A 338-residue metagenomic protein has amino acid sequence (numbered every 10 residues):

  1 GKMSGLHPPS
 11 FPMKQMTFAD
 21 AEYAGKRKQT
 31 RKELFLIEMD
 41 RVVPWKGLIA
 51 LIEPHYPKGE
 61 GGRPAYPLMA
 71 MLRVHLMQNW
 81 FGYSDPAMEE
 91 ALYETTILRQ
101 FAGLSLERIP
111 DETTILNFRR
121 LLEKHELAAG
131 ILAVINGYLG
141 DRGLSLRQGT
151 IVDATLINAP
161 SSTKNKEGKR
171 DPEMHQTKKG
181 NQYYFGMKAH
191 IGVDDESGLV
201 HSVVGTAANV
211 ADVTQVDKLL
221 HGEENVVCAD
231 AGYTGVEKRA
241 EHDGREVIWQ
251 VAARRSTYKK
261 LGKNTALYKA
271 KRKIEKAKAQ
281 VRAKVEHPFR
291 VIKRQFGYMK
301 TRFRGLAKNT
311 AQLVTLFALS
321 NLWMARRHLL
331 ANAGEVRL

Functional and structural regions predicted by a protein language model:
G1, S10-D20, P86-Y93, A102 (+5 more regions): Polybasic low-complexity intrinsically disordered regions
G1-K46, E53-P54, A331-L338: Charged, often Cys/His-bearing segments associated with DNA-binding zinc-finger transcription factors
A19-E22, N225-V226, A231-A307, A311: Helix-centered, glycine/charged polyanion-binding patches within enzymatic domains that contact phosphate-containing
R41-P44, G62-M69, E107-P110, A277 (+2 more regions): Secondary-structure capping and boundary motifs in well-ordered enzyme cores
I49-M69: An N-terminal domain-cap segment
G61-R63, G82-S84, L122-E123: N-terminal core-binding DNA-recognition domain of tyrosine recombinases/integrases
Y66-M71, A91-E94: Non-catalytic DNA-binding core/recognition domains of DNA-processing enzymes
A70-G82: Alpha-helical support elements that line or immediately flank enzyme active sites and cofactor-binding pockets
